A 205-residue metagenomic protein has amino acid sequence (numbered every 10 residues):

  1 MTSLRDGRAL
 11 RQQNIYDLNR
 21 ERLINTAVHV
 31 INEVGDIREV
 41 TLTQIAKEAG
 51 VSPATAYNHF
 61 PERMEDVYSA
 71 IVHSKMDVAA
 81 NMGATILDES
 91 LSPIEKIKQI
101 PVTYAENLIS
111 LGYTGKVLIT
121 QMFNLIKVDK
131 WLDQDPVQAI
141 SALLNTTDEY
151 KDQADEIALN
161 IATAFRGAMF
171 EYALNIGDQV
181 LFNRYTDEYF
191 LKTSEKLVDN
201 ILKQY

Functional and structural regions predicted by a protein language model:
M1-R5, Q138-T146, G167-Y205: C-terminal peripheral helix-coil segments that are non-catalytic and often amphipathic
S3-Y16: Basic DNA-binding region of bZIP-type proteins
Q12, N19-T26, I157: N-terminal positioning helix adjacent to the helix-turn-helix/winged-helix DNA-binding module
R22, V30-D66, A70: Helix-turn-helix
L42, V72-A80: Short, basic, alpha-helical segments at the C-terminal edge of helix-turn-helix-like DNA-binding modules
D77-A84, F123-K151, D155-T163, F170 (+1 more regions): Amphipathic alpha-helical packing segments from all-alpha helical-bundle domains
G83-S110: Hydrophobic alpha-helical connector segments
V102-K127, S141, F170-N175: Amphipathic alpha-helical segments used for helix-helix packing
